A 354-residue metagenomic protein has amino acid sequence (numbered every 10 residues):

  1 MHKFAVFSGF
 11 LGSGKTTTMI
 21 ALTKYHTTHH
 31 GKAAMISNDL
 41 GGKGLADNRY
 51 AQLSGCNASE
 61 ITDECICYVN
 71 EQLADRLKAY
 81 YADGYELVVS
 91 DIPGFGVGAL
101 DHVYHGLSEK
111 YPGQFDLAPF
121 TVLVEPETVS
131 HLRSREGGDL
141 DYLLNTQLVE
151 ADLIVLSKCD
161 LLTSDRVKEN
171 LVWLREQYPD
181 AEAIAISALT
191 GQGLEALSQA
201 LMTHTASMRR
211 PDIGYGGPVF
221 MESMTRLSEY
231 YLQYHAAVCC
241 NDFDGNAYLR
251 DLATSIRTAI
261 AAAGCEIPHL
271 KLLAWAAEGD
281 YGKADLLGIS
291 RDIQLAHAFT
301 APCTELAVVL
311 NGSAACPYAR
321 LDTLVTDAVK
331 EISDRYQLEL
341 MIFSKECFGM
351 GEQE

Functional and structural regions predicted by a protein language model:
M1-S8, G12-T17, T203-E354: P-loop NTP-binding site
H2-S8, S13, T17-Y142: Nucleotide-state-sensitive switch-loop elements of NTP-binding domains
K3, V69-Q72, A99, L140-Q147 (+6 more regions): Helical mechanochemical/support elements of P-loop NTPase systems and associated helical scaffolds
Y25, K43, A79-D83, G106 (+5 more regions): Conserved, well-folded catalytic cores of nucleic-acid-processing and energy-transducing macromolecular machines
M35, A183-A185, I342: A structural preference for short, hydrophobic beta-strand core positions in alpha/beta folds
D47-S54, K168-R175, L324-V329: Short, aromatic/basic amphipathic alpha-helical patches
C65-Y68, T190-L194, G279, F348-G351: A short acidic, often aromatic-flanked loop/helix-cap motif at beta-alpha or helix-coil junctions that lines enzyme
D141, N145-V155, C159-E222: Canonical P-loop GTPase G-domain recognition
